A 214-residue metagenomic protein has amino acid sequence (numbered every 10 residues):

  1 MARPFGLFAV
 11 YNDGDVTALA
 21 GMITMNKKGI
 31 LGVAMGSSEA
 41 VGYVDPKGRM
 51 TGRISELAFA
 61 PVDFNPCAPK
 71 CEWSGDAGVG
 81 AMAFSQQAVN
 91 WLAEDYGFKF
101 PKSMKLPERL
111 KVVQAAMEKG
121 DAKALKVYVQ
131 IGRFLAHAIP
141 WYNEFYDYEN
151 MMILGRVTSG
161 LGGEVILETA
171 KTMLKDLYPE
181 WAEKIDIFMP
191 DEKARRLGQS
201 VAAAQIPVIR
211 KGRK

Functional and structural regions predicted by a protein language model:
A2-G6, A20-G29, P66-K214: ATP-binding/phosphotransfer module of carbohydrate and carboxylate kinases, centering on a glycine-rich
V10-N12: Short loop/edge segments at beta-strand edges and connector loops that shape dinucleotide/nucleotide cofactor-binding
V16: Short, glycine/acidic-enriched loop or turn micro-motifs at the edges of active sites
L19-A20, G32-A34, E39-D45: Short beta-strand scaffold segments in enzyme catalytic cores
S38, G48, T158: Short, glycine-/Ser/Thr-/acidic-enriched flexible segments
G42-P61: Eukaryotic endomembrane system proteins
